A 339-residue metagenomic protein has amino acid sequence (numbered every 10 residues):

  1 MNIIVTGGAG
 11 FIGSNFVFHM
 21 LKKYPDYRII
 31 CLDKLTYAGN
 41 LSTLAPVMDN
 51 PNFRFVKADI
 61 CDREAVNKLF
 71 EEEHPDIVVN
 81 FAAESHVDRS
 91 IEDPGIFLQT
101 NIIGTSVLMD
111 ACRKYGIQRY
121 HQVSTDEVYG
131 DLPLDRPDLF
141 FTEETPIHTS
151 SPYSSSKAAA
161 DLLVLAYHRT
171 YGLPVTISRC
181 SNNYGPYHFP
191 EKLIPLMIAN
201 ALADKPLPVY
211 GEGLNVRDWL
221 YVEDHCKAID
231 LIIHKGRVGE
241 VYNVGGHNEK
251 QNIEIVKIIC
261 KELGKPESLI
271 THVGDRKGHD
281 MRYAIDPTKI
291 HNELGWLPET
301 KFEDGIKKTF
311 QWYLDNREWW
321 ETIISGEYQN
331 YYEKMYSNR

Functional and structural regions predicted by a protein language model:
M1-N183, K308, N316, T322-R339: N-terminal Rossmann-like NAD(P)+-binding domain of SDR-like oxidoreductases, especially those catalyzing
I12, A38-G39, E64, H188 (+2 more regions): Residues that form or flank phosphate/diphosphate-binding pockets in enzymes that use nucleotide phosphates
H19, I29, A58, P195 (+1 more regions): C-terminal substrate-binding subdomain of Rossmann-fold SDR/epimerase-dehydratase oxidoreductases
L41-L44, L132-D135, H188-E191, I255-V256 (+1 more regions): Short aromatic-enriched loop/helix-cap "lid" or pocket-rim segments at secondary-structure transitions that line
V47, D135-R136, P190-I198, G274: A glycine/serine/threonine-rich, flexible loop-to-helix segment that serves as the NAD(P) cofactor-binding "lid"
A65, I96, I103, P146 (+3 more regions): Residue-level recognition of oxygen-bearing side chains
P137, T149-S156, P186, P190-I194 (+1 more regions): The catalytic Tyr-centered alpha-helix of NAD(P)H-dependent dehydrogenases
A159, L163, Y167, M197 (+2 more regions): Hydrophobic alpha-helix immediately C-terminal to the catalytic Tyr-X-X-X-Lys motif of short-chain
